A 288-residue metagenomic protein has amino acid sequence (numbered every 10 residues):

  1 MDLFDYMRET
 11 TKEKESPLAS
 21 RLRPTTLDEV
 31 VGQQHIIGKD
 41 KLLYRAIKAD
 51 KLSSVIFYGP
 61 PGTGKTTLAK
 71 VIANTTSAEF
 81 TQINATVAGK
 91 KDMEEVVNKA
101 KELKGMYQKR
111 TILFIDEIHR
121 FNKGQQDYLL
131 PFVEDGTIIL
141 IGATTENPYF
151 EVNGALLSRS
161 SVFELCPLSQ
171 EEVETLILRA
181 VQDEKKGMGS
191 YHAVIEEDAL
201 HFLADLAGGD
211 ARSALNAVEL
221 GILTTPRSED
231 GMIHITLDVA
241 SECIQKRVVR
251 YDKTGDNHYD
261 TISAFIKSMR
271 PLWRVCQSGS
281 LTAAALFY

Functional and structural regions predicted by a protein language model:
M1-T11, R45-N84, N98-K101, L130-D135: Walker A/P-loop
T11-P60, K99-E102, Q277: Pre-Walker A (pre-P-loop) alpha-helix and adjacent loop at the N terminus of AAA/AAA+ ATPase modules, a conserved
I36-K41, A78-I112, K123: Short glycine-rich substrate-engagement loop in P-loop NTPases that contacts/grips substrate
Y44-K48, I115, H119-S158: Conserved catalytic/switch belt of AAA+ P-loop NTPases
N84-T86, S161-E174: Conserved AAA+ ATPase "SRH/arginine-finger" region at the nucleotide-binding site
R159, T175-G189, L223: Conserved AAA+ ATPase "sensor/coupling" helix adjacent to the nucleotide-binding pocket
H201-L206, R212-R227, D238-Q245, S263-K267 (+1 more regions): C-terminal helical "lid" of AAA+/P-loop NTPase domains
H234-Y288: C-terminal engagement/docking regions of AAA+ P-loop ATPases
